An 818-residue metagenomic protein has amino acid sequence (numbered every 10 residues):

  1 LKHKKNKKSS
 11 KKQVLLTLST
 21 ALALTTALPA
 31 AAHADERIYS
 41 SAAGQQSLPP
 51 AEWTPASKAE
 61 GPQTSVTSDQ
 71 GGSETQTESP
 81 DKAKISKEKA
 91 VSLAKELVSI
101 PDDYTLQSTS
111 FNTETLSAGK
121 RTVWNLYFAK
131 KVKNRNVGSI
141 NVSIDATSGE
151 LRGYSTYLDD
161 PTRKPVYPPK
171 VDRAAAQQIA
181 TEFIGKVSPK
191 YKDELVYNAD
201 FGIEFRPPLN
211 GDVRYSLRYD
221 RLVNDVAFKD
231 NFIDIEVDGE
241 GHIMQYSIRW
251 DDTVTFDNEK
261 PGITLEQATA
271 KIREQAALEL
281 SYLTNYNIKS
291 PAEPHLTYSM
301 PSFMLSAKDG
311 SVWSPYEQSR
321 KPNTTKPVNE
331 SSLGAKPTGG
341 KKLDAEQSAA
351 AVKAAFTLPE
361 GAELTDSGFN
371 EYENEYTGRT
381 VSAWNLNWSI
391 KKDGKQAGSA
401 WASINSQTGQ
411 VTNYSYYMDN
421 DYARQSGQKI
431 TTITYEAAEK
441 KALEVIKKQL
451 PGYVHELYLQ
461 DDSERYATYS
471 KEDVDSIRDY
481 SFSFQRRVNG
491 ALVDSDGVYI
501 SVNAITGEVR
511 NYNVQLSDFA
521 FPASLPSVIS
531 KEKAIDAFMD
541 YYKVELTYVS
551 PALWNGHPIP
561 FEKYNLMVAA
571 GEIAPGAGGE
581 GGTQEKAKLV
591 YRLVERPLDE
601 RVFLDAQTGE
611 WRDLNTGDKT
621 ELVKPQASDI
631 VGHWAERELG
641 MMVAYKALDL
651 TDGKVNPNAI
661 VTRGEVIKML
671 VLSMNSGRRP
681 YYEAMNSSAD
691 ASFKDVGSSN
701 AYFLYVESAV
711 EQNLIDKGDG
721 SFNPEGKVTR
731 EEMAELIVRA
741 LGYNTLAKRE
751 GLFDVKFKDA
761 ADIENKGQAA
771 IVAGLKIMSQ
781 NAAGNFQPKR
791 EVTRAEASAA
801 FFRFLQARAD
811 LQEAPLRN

Functional and structural regions predicted by a protein language model:
L1-T17, A31-H33: Bacterial Sec-dependent N-terminal signal peptides
L24-Q46, N818: Sec-dependent signal peptide cleavage junction
A27, T616-E636, D649-R663, L672-F703 (+4 more regions): Feature responds to low-complexity, polar/acidic, surface-exposed segments characteristic of secreted/exported proteins
E74-T113, P168-P208, F256-I288, G334-F369 (+4 more regions): Short, non-transmembrane alpha-helical segments in secretory-pathway proteins
E96-A146, V196-G239, Y282-S311, P359-Q407 (+3 more regions): Exposed beta-strand-loop-beta-strand "reactive/processing" segments of non-cytosolic proteins
S99, T181, G185-P189, K353 (+9 more regions): Sec-exported extracytoplasmic/periplasmic mature domains
K131-Q178, E182-D193, A227-E266, F303-L333 (+9 more regions): Extended intrinsically disordered, low-complexity coil regions enriched in Ser, Thr, Gly, Ala and often Pro
